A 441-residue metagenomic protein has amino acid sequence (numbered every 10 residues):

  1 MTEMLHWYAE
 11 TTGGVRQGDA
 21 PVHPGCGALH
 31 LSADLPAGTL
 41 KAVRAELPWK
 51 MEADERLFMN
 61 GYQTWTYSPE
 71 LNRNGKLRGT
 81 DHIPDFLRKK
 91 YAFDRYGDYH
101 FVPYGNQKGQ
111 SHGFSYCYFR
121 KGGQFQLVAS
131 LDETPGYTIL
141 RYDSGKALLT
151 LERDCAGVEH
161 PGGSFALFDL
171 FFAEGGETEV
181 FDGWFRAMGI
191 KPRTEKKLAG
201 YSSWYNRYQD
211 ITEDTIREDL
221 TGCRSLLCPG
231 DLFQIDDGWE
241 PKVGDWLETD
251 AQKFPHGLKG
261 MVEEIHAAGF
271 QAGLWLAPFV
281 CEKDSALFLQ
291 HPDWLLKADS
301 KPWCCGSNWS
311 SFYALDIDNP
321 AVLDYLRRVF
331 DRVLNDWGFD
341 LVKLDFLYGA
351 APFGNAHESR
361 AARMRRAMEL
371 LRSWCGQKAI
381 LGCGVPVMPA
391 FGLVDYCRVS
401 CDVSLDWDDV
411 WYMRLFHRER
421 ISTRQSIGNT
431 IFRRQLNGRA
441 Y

Functional and structural regions predicted by a protein language model:
M1-V180: N-terminal accessory beta-strand-rich subdomains and adjacent acidic, glycine-rich linkers that precede catalytic cores
A53, L226-P229, A268-G269, S373-K378: Structural alpha-beta junctions
Y104, C281, P389: Flexible, glycine-rich phosphate/dinucleotide-binding loops and adjacent beta-alpha linkers at cofactor/substrate
L151-R153, G157, D182, L227-C228 (+7 more regions): Mature catalytic domains of secreted/periplasmic carbohydrate-active enzymes
E179-L198, I380: Acidic/polar, glycine-enriched structural segments that form the non-catalytic walls/loops of the carbohydrate-binding
K197-Y201, Y205-D331, N335-F353: Aromatic-lined carbohydrate-binding/catalytic grooves of carbohydrate-active enzymes
L258-I265, R360-K378: Alpha-helix-loop-beta-strand connector modules within alpha/beta enzyme cores
F288-D324, E369-Y441: Glycan-recognition surfaces
